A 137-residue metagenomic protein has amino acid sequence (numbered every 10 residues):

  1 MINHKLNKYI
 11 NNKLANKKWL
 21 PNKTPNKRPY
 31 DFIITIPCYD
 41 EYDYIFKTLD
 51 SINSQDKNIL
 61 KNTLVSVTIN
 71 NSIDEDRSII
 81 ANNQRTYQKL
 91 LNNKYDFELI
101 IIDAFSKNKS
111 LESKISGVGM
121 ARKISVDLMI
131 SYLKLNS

Functional and structural regions predicted by a protein language model:
M1-T68: N-proximal low-complexity "stem/linker" segments adjacent to membrane-targeting elements
L6-L20, D76-S137: Active-site-proximal specificity loops/subdomain of glycosyltransferases
Y39-Y44, S72-E75, N108: Short acidic, S/G/P-rich loop/turn micro-motifs used as interaction or catalytic elements
K61-I73, I100-K107: Short beta-strand/loop segment that forms part of the nucleotide-sugar
